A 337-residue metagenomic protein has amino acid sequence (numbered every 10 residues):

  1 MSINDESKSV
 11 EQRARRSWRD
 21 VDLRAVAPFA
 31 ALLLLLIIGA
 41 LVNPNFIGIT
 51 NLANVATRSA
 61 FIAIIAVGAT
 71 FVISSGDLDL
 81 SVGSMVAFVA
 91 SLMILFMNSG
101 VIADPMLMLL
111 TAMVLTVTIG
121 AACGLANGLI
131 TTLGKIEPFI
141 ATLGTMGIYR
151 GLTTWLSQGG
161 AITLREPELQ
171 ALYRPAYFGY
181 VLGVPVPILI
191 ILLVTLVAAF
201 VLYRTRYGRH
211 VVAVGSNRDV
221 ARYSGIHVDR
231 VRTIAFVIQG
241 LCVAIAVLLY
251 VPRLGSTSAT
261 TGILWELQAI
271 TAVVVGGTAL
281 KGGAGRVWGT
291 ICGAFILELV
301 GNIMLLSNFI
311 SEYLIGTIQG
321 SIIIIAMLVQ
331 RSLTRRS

Functional and structural regions predicted by a protein language model:
M1-I37, L41, Y223-R230, V300-S337: Cytosolic-side transmembrane-helix boundaries in multi-pass membrane proteins
W18-D20, I73-L78, A122-L164, V201-R206 (+3 more regions): Short loop segments and helix-boundary regions at transmembrane helix junctions of multi-pass inner-membrane proteins
R19, P138-R204, V231-I234, R253-G262 (+2 more regions): Transmembrane helix-bundle core of multi-pass membrane transporters and related energy-transducing complexes
I38-V42, I49-V101, P105, L129-I136 (+3 more regions): Single transmembrane alpha-helix segments in multi-pass membrane proteins
P44-N54, T153-G160, L202-G208, A235-A272 (+1 more regions): Inter-helical junctions in multi-pass inner-membrane proteins, predominant in energy-converting antiporter-like
I102-T145, C292-G293, L297: Alpha-helical transmembrane segments within multi-pass membrane transporters and channels
M108-T116, A122-N127, V181-T257: Helix-loop-helix "hairpin" substructures at the membrane interface of multi-pass membrane proteins
V243, R253-G320: Transmembrane alpha-helical segments in multi-pass inner-membrane proteins
